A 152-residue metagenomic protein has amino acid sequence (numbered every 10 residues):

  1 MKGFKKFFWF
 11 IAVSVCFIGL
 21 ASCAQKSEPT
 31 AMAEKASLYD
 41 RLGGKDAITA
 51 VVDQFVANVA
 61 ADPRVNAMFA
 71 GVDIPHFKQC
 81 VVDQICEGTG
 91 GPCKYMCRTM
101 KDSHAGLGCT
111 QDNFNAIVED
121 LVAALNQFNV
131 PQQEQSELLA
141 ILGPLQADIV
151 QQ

Functional and structural regions predicted by a protein language model:
M1-I11: Bacterial N-terminal signal peptides that target proteins for export
S14-V15: Repetitive helical segments and hydrophobic/amphipathic motifs
I18-S22: C-terminal motif of bacterial Sec signal peptides marking the signal peptidase cleavage site
A24-Q152: Core of compact, soluble alpha-helical bundle domains
